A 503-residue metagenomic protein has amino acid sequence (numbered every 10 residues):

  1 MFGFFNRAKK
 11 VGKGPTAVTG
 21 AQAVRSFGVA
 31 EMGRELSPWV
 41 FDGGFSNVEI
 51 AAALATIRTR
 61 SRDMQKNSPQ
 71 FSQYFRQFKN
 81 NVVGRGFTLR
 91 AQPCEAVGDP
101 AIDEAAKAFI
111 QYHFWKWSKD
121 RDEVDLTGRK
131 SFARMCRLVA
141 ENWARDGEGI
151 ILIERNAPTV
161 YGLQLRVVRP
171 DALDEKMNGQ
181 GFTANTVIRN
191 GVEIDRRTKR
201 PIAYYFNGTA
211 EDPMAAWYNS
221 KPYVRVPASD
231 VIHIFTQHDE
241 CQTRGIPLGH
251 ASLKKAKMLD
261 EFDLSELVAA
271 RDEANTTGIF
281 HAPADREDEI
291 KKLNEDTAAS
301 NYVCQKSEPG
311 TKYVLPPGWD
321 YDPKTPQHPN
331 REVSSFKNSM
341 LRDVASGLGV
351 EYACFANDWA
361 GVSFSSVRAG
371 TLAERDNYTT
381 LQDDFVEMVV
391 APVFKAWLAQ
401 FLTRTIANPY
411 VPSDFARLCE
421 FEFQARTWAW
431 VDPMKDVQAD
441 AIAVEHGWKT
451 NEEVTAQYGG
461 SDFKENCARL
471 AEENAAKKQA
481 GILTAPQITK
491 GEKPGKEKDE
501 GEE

Functional and structural regions predicted by a protein language model:
M1-V97, E502-E503: N-terminal-proximal low-complexity accessory segments that begin disordered and transition into the first
F2-P15, R368-A369, D384-E503: C-terminal anchoring/interaction modules
Y74-Q237, A443: Structured, mid-chain assembly/scaffold modules that mediate subunit interfaces within large macromolecular complexes
I110, K337, L341, L470-E473: Short amphipathic alpha-helical coiled-coil/interface segments
K130-I153, P329-V431, T484-A485: C-terminal amphipathic alpha-helical
I153-R155, A269-T277, F355-W359, E452-Y458 (+2 more regions): Short coil/turn segments at secondary-structure boundaries
Y205-A210, Y352-C354, G460-R469: Short amphipathic alpha-helical segments with coiled-coil-like heptad repeat character
V231-G370, V411: Extended, charged amphipathic alpha-helical segments
